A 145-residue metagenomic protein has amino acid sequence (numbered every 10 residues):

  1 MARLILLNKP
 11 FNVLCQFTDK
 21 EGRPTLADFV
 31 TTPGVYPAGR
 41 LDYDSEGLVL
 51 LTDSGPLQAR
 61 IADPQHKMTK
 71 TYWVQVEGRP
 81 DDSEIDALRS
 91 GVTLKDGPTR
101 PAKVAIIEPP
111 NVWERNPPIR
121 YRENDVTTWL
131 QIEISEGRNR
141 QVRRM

Functional and structural regions predicted by a protein language model:
M1-M145: RNA pseudouridine synthases
